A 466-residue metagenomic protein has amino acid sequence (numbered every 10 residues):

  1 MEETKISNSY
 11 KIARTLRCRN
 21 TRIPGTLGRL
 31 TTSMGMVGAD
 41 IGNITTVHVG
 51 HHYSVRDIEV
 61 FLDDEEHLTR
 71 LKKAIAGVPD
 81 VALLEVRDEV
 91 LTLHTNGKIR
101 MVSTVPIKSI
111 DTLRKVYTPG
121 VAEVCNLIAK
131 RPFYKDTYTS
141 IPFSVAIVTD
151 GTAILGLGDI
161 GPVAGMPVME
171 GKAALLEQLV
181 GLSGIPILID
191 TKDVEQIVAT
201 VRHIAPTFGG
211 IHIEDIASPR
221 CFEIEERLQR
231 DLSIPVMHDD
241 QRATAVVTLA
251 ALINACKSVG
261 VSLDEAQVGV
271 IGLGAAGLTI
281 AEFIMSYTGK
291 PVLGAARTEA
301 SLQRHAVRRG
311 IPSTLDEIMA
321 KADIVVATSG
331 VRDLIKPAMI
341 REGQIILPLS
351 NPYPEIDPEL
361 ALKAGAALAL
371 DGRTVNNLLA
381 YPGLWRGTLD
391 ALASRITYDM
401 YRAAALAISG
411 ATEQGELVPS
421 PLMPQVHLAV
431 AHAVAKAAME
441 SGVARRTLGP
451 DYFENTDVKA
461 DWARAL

Functional and structural regions predicted by a protein language model:
M1-T95: A conserved regulatory-domain signal marking ACT and ACT-like small-molecule sensing domains and adjacent regulatory
T26-L27, T139, L155-L157, C221 (+6 more regions): Short glycine/serine/threonine-rich phosphate/pyrophosphate-binding segments that cradle anionic phosphate groups
G42-V47, L84-V86, I187, E214 (+3 more regions): Flexible, glycine/charged-enriched surface loops at secondary-structure junctions
L83-D264, W385, L389, A437 (+1 more regions): Glycine/serine-rich phosphate-binding loop and adjoining beta1-alpha1 elements at the start of nucleotide-handling
L155, P162-V180, L232, H238 (+1 more regions): Glycine-rich phosphate/diphosphate-binding loop of Rossmann-like nucleotide-binding domains
P235, D239-D240, P348-S350, E355-L448: Adenosine-phosphate binding glycine-rich loop
V307-A369: Rossmann-like adenosine-cofactor binding region
